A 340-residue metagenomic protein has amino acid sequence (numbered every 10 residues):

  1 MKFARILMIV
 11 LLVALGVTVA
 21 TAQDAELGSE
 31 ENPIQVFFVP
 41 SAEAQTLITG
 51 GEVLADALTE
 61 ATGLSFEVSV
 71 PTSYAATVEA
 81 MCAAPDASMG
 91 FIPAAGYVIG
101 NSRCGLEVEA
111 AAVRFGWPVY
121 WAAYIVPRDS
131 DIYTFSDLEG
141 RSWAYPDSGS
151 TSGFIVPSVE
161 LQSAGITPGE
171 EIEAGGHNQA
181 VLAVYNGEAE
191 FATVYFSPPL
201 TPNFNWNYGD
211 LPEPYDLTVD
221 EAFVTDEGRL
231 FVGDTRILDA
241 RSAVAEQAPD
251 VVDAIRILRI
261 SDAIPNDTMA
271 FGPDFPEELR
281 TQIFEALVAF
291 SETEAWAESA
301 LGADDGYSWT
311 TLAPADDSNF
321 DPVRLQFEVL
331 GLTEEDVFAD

Functional and structural regions predicted by a protein language model:
L7-G16: Bacterial N-terminal signal peptides
A25-A95: Extracytoplasmic small-molecule ligand-binding "clamshell" domains of the periplasmic binding protein/Venus flytrap
G28-V53, E213-P214, V219-F223, E227-I237 (+1 more regions): An extracytoplasmic/periplasmic, membrane-proximal ligand-sensing/linker region
E31, V36-A61, P118-A189, S197-T201 (+1 more regions): Bilobed "Venus flytrap"/periplasmic-binding protein-like clamshell domains and structurally analogous long
F38-P40, V70-A75, A83-C104, A112 (+3 more regions): Beta->alpha turn/N-cap motifs
P40, W121-I132, S261-E278: A bilobed periplasmic-binding-protein/Venus flytrap-type ligand-binding module shared by bacterial periplasmic
E79-D137, Y145, G149: Acidic, polar ligand-binding/catalytic clefts
S142, S148-P276: Pocket-lining segment of extracytoplasmic ligand-binding domains
